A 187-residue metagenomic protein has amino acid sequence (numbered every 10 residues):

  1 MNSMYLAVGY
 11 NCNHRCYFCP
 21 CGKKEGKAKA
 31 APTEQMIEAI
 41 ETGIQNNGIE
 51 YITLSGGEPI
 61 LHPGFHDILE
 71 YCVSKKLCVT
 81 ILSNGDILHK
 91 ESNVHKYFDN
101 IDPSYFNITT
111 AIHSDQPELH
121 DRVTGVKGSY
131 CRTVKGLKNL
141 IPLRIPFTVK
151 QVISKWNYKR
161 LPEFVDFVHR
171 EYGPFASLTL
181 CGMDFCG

Functional and structural regions predicted by a protein language model:
M1-F106: Conserved alpha-helical substructure of the radical SAM core
A7, N46-L54, V73, T80 (+2 more regions): Conserved C-terminal portion of the radical SAM core fold that forms the substrate/S-adenosylmethionine-binding
H14, V79, P117-E118, F147: Glycine-centered loop/turn positions within well-structured domains that cap or flank conserved ligand/cofactor-binding
K23, G43, K127, V168-E171: Alpha-helix boundary/capping residues
K24-Q35, G57-P63, S92, E118-K135 (+1 more regions): Conserved non-cysteine loop/helix-boundary elements of the Radical SAM core domain that shape
E38, K96, R122, R170 (+1 more regions): Charged/polar, solvent-exposed surface patches and flexible loops
P59-I60, G85-H89, T109-V126, G182-G187: Conserved radical SAM core fold
Y97-I101, V126-G128, D166-V168: Short, hinge-like loop/turn segments at secondary-structure boundaries
